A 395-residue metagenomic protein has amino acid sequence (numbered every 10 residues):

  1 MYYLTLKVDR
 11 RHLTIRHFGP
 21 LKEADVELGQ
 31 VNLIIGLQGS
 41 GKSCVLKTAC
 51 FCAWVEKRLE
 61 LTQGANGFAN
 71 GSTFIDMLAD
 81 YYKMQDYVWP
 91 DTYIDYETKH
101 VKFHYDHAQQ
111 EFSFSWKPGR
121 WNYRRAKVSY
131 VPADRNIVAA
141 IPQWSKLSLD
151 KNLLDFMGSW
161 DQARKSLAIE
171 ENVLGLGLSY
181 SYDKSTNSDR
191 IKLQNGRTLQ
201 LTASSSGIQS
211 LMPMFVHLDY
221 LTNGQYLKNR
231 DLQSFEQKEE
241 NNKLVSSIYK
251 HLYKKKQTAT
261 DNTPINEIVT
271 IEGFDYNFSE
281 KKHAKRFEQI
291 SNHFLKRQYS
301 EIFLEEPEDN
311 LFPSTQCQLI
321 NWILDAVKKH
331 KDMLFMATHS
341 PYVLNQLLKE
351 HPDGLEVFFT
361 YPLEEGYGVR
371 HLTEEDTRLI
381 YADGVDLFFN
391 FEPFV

Functional and structural regions predicted by a protein language model:
M1-F51: Pre-Walker A-like glycine/lysine-rich segment at the N-terminus of P-loop NTPase domains
M1-K7, A49, A53-E301, E364-G366 (+2 more regions): Phosphate-coordinating catalytic segments in nucleotide- and nucleic-acid-processing enzymes
Y2-T5, P118-W121, L324-K329, Y342-V395: RecA-like P-loop NTPase motor core
Y299, K331-F335: Loop/turn-to-beta-strand initiation segments
E305-P307: Walker B catalytic acidic pair
F312-P313: Conserved D-loop-proximal element of ABC-family nucleotide-binding domains
Q318-I320: Conserved hydrophobic alpha-helix in the ABC-type ATPase nucleotide-binding domain
A337-H339: H-loop/switch region of ABC-family ATPase nucleotide-binding domains
